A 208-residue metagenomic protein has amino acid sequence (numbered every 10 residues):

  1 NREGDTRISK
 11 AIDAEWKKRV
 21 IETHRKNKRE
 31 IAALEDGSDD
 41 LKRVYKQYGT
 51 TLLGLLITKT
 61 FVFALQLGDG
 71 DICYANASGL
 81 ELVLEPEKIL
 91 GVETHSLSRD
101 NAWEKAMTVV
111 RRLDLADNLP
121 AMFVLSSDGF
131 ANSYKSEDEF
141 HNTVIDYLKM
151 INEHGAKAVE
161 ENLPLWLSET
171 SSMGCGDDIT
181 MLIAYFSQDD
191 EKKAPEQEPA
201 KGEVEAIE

Functional and structural regions predicted by a protein language model:
N1-C73, T108-L115, G176: Catalytic core of PPM/PP2C metal-dependent serine/threonine phosphatase domains
A14, H24-K26, E81-I89, F140-L148: A broad, low-specificity signal for short, low-complexity segments enriched in glycine/proline and polar/charged
L56, Y74-N76, I183-Y185: Residue-level signal for short segments within beta-strands and strand-turn junctions of well-structured beta-sheet
F63-L65, Y74-N76, S133-K135, K192-K193: Short helix/loop capping segments that flank catalytic or ligand/cofactor-binding pockets
L65-L67, E81-E87, E196: Short amphipathic beta-strand/extended segments with alternating polar/hydrophobic composition
G70-I72, G79-E81, D189: Short, surface-exposed beta-strand-loop junctions and turns on beta-sheet-rich folds
A75-N101: Glycine- and acidic-residue-rich phosphate-binding/metal-coordinating active-site segment common to enzymes that handle
E93-E208: C-terminal catalytic subdomain
